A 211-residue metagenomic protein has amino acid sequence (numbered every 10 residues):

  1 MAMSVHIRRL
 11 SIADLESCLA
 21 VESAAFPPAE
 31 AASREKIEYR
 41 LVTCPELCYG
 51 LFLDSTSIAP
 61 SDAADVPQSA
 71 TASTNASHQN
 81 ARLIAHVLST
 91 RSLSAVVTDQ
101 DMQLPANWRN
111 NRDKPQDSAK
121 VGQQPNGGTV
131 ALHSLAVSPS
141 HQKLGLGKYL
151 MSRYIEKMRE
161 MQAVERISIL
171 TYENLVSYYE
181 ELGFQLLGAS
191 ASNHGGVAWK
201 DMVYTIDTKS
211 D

Functional and structural regions predicted by a protein language model:
M1-K36, T43, L47-P105: Short amphipathic alpha-helix that is part of the acyltransferase structural core
H6, V164-I167: Short active-site oxyanion
E46-C48, V197-V203: Short hydrophobic/aromatic beta-strand or adjacent loop that forms the aromatic wall/cage of a ligand/substrate-binding
P60-A136, S140-Q142, Y149-S152, K157 (+1 more regions): Conserved acyl-donor/pantetheine-binding loop and adjacent beta-alpha core of acyl/acetyltransferases and related
L132, R166-T171: Conserved hydrophobic beta-strand within the GNAT/NAT acetyltransferase core sheet that lines the active-site cleft
E160-A163, Y172-V197: Conserved active-site alpha-helix within GNAT-family acetyltransferase domains
M202, I206-D211: C-terminal helix/juxtamembrane-tail motif
